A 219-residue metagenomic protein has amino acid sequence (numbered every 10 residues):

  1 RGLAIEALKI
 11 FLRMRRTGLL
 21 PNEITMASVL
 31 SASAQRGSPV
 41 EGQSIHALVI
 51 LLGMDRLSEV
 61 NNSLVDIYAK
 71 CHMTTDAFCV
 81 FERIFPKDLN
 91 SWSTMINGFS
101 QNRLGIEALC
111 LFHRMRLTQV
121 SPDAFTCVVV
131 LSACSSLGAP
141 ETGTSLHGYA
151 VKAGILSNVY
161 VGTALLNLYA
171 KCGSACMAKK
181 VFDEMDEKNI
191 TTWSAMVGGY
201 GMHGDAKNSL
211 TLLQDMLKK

Functional and structural regions predicted by a protein language model:
R1-A27, S33, S38: Hydrophobic or amphipathic alpha-helical targeting/insertion segments
A7, N22-A27, G42, L57-N62 (+14 more regions): Pentatricopeptide repeat
L12-G18, M95, H113-Q119, A139 (+2 more regions): Core domains of intracellular innate-immunity/apoptotic signalosomes
